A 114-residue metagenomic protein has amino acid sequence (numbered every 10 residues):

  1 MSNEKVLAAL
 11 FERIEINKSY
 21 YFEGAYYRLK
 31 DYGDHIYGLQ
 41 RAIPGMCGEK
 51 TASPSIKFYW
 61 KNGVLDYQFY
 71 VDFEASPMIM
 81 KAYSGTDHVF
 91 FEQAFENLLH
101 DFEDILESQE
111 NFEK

Functional and structural regions predicted by a protein language model:
M1-G45: Negatively charged, low-complexity tracts enriched in Asp/Glu with abundant Ser/Thr
F22-A25, K50-S55: Short, surface-exposed coil-to-beta transition loops
L29-D34, Y59-D66: A short, structured loop/turn motif at beta-sheet edges
I43-P44, Q68-M80: Short, solvent-exposed aromatic-acidic interface loops
P44-G48, G85: Short, charged/polar micro-motifs that form catalytic or ligand-binding hotspots
M46, K61-G63, E74: Short coil/turn motifs at secondary-structure junctions
N62, F69-V71, L106: Generic hydrophobic/packing signal
P77-K114: Compositionally biased, intrinsically disordered linkers/stalks adjacent to structured regions
